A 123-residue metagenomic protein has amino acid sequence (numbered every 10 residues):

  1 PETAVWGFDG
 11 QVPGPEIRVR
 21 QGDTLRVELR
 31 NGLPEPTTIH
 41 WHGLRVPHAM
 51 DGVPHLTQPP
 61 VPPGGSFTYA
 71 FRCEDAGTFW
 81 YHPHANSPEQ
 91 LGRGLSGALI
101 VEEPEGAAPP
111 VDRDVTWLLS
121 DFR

Functional and structural regions predicted by a protein language model:
P1-R123: Histidine-centered copper-binding motifs that mark active-site loops of extracellular/periplasmic copper enzymes
